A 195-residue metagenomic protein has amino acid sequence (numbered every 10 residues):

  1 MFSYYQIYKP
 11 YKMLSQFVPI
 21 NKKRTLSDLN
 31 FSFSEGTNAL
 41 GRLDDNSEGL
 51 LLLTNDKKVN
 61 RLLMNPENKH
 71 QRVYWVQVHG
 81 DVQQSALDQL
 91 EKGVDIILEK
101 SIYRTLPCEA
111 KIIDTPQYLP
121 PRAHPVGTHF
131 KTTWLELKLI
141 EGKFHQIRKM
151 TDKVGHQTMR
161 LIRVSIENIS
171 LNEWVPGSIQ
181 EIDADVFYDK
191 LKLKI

Functional and structural regions predicted by a protein language model:
M1-I195: RNA pseudouridine synthases
